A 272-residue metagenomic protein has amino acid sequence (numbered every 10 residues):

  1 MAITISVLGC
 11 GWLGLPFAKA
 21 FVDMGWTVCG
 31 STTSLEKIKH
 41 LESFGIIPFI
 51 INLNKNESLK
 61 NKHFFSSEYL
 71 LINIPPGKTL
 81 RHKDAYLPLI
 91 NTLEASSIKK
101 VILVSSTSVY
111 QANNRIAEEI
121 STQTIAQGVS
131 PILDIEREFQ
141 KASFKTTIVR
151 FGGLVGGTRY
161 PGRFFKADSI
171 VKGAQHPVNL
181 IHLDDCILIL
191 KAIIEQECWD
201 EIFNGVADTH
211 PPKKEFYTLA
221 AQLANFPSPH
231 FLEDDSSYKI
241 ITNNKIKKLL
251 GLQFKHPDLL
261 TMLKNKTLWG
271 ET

Functional and structural regions predicted by a protein language model:
I5-G9: Conserved N-terminal Rossmann-fold NAD(P)-binding element of oxidoreductases
G14-L15: N-terminal Rossmann-fold NAD(P) dinucleotide-binding loop
I47, I51-N54, S228, D234-T272: C-terminal amphipathic/interface module of NAD(P)-dependent oxidoreductases and related NAD-binding regulators
F65-L103, D134: NAD(P)-cofactor binding segment of oxidoreductase domains
P88-A126: Conserved Rossmann-fold NAD(P)-dependent oxidoreductase catalytic core, especially the SDR/UDP-sugar
D134-G157: Conserved beta-loop-beta element that borders a ligand/cofactor-binding pocket
I148-F151, Y160-P161, I170-I194: Substrate-positioning beta->alpha
I189-N243: Mid/C-terminal beta-alpha module of Rossmann-like enzyme folds, strongest in SDR-family dehydrogenases/epimerases
